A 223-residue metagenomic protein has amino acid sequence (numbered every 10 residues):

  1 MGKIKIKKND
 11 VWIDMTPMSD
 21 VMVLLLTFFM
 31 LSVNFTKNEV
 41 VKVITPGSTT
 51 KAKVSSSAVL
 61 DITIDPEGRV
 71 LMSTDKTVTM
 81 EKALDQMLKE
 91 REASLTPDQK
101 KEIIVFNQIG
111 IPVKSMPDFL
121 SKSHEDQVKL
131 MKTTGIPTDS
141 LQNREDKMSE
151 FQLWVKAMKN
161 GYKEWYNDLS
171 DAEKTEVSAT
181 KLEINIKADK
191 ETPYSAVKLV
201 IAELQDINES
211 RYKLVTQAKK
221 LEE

Functional and structural regions predicted by a protein language model:
M1-I4, I13-D14, S56, A172-K174: Short hydrophobic/aromatic-rich motifs at helix boundaries and adjacent loops
K3-V40: Hydrophobic single transmembrane helices highlighted by the model
T36-E223: Long, low-hydrophobicity, acidic/polar, solvent-exposed interaction domains
